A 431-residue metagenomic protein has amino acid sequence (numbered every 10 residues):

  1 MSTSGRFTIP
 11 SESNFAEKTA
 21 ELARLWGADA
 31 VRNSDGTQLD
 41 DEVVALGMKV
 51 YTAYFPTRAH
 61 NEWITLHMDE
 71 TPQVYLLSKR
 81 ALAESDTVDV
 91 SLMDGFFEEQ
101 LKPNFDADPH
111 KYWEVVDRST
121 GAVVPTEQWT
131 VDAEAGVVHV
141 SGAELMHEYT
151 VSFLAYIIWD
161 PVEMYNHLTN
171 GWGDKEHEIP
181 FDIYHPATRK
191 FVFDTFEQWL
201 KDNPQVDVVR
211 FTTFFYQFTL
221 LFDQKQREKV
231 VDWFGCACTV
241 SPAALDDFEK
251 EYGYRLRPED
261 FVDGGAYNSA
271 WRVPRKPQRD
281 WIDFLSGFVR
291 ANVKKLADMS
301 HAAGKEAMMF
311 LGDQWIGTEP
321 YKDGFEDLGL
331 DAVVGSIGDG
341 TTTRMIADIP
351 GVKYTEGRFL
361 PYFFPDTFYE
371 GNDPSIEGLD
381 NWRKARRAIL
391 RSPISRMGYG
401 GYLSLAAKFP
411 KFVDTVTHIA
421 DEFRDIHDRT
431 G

Functional and structural regions predicted by a protein language model:
M1-G431: Glycan-processing catalytic domains of CAZymes
